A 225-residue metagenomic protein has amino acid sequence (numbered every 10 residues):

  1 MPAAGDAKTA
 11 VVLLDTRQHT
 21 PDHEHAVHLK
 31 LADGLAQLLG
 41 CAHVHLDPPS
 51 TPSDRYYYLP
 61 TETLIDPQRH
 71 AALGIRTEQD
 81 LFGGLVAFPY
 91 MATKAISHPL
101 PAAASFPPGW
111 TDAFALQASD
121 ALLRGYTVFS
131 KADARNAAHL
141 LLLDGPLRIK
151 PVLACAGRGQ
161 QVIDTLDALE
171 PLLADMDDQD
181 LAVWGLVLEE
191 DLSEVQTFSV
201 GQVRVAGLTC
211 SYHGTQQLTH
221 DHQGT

Functional and structural regions predicted by a protein language model:
P2-E24, D54-P60: Short hydrophobic beta-strand segments
G5-D6, S50-P52, L181-A182: Short helix-terminating capping/connector loops at secondary-structure junctions
Q18-E24, T63-A71, H222: Short, surface-exposed beta-strand/loop "edge" segments at domain boundaries and coil↔beta transitions
A26, A72-L73, V162-D164: Short, glycine/charged-enriched secondary-structure capping and boundary segments
L29, D33-D144: Conserved N-proximal alpha/beta basic substrate-recognition cap immediately N-terminal to, or forming the N-lobe
I96-V187, S193, V203-L208, G214-T225: Active-site nucleotide/adenylate-binding loops and adjacent lid/helix of ATP-dependent enzymes
F198-Q202: Short beta-strand scaffold segments in enzyme catalytic cores
